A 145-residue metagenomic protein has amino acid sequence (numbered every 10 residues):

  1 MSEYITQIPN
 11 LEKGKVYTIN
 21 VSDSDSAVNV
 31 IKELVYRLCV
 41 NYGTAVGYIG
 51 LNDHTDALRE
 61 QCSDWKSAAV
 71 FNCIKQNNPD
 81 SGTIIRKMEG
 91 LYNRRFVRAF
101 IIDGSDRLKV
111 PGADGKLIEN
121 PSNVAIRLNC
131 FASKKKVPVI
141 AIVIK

Functional and structural regions predicted by a protein language model:
S2-Q7, E12, N41-G115, N123 (+1 more regions): Conserved inter-motif catalytic segment of the P-loop NTP-binding fold
K13-V40: Glycine-rich P-loop/Walker A and Walker A-like loops and their local beta1-loop-alpha1 context in P-loop NTPases
T18, R98-D103, I140-I142: Structural motif
S22-D23, N52, K145: Residue-level signal for short, function-critical loop segments
S24-A27, L117-P121: Alpha-helix N-cap/helix-initiation motif
C39-V40, N120-K145: Substrate-engagement module of ASCE P-loop NTPases
